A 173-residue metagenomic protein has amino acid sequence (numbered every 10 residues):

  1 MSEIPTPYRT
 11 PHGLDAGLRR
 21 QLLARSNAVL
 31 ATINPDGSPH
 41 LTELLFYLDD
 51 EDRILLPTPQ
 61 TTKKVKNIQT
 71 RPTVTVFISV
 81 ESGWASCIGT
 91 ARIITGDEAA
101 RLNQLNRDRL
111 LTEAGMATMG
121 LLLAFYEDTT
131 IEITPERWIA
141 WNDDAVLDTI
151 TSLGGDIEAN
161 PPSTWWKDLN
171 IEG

Functional and structural regions predicted by a protein language model:
M1-G13, G83-G173: Charged, gly/pro-rich active-site loop segments
Y8-L30: Aromatic-glycine hotspot motif
D15-A16, T61-T62, M116: Structural motif corresponding to alpha-helix initiation and N-cap regions
R20, D36, S79-E81, L123: Generic marker of residues within folded, mature protein domains
L22-L23, Q69-T70, A124: Alpha-helix boundary recognition
R25-Q60, K66-I68, V74-I78, S86-T90: Short beta-strand segments
